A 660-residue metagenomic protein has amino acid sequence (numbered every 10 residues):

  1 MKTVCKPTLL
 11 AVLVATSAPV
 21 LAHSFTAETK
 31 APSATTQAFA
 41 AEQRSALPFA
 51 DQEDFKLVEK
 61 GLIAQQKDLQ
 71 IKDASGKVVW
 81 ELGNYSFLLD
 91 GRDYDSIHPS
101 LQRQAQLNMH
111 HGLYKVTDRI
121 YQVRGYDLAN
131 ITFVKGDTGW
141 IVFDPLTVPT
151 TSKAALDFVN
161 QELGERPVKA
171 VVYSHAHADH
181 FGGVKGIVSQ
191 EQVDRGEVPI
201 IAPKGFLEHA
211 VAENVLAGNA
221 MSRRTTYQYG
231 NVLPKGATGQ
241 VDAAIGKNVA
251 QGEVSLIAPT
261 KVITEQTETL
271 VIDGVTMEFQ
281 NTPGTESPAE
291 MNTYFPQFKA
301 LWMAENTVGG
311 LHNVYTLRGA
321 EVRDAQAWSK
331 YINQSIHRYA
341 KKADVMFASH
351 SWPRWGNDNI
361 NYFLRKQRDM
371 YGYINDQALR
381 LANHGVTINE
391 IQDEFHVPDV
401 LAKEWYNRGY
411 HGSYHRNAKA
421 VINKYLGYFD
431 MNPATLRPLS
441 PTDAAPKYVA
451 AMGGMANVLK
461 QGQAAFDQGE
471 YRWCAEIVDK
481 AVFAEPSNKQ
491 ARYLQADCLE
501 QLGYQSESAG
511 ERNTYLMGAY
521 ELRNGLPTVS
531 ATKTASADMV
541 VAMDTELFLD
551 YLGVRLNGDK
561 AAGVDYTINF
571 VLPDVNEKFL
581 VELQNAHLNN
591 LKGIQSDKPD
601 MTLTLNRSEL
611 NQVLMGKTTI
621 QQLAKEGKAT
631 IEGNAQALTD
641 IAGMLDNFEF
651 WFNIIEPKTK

Functional and structural regions predicted by a protein language model:
M1-S24: Gram-negative bacterial Sec-dependent N-terminal signal peptides
A22-S24, E470-E476, K480-F483, S487 (+1 more regions): Feature captures hydrophobic
A27-E42, A300, G310, S329-E390 (+3 more regions): Divalent-metal (often Zn2+) His-rich catalytic cores of metallo-beta-lactamase-fold enzymes
Q106-R166, M291-F295, K299-E305: Conserved beta-strand hairpin/beta-sheet module of binuclear metal-dependent hydrolase folds, prominently
K115, I201, L207-T282, A327-I336: Metallo-beta-lactamase
T138-G139, T150-P199: Active-site metal-binding motif and surrounding structural segment of the metallo-beta-lactamase
G139-I141, T147-P149, Q251, S255-K261 (+1 more regions): Metallo-beta-lactamase
A445-I477: Alpha-helical segment of the N-proximal tetratricopeptide repeat
